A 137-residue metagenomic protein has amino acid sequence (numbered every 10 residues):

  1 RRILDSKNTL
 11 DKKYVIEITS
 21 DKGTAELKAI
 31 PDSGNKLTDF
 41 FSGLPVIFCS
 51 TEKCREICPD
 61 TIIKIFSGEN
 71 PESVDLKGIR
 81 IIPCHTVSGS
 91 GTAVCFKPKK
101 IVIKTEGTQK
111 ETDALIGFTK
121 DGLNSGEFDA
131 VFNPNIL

Functional and structural regions predicted by a protein language model:
R1-F48, R55: Canonical alpha-helical transmembrane segment with a positive-inside/aromatic-interface signature
I16-T19, G23-S33, F66-I136: Aspartyl protease catalytic core from the pepsin/retropepsin fold
C49-I63: Long, charge-rich C-terminal accessory regions
